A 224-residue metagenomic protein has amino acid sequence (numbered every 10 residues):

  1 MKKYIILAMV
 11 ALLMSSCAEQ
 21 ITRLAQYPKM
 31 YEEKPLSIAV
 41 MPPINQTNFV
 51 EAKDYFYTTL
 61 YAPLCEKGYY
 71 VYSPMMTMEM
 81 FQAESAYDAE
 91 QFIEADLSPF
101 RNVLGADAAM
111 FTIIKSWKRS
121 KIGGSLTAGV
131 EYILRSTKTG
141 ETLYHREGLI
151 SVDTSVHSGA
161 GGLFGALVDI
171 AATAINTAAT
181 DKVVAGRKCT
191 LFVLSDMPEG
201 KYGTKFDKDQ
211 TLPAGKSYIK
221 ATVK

Functional and structural regions predicted by a protein language model:
M1-Y4: Positively charged n-region of N-terminal signal peptides that target proteins for export
C17-K34, K138-K224: C-terminal/domain-edge helix-coil "capping" segments
Q26-N48: Post-signal peptide N-terminal segment of mature Sec-exported envelope proteins
K34-S37, K67, G105-M110, G124-E131 (+1 more regions): Envelope-exposed proteins and targeting segments
T47-F111, E141, A178: N-terminal segment of the mature soluble domain
R119-G123: Extracytoplasmic/secreted cell-surface and envelope-processing proteins
